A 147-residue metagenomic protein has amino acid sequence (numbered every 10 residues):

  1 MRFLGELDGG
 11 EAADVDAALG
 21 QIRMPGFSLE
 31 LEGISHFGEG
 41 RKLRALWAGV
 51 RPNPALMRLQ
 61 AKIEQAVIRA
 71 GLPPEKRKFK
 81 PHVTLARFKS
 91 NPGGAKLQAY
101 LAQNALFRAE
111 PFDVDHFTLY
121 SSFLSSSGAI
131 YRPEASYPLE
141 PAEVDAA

Functional and structural regions predicted by a protein language model:
M1-A147: Histidine-dependent nucleotide/RNA phosphoesterase domain, centered on the 2H-phosphoesterase fold with its duplicated
